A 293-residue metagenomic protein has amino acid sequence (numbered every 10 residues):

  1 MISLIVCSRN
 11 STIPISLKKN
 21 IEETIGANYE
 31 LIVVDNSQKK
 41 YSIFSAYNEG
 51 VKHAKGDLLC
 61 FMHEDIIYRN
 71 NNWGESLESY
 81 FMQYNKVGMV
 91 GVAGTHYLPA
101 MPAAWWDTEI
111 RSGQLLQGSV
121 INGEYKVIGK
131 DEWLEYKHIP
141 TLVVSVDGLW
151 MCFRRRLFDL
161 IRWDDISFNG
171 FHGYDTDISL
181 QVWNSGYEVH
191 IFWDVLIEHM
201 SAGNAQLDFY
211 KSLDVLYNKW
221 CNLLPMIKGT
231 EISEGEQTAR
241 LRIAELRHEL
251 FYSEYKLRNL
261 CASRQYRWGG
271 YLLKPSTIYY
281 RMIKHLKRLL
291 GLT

Functional and structural regions predicted by a protein language model:
I2, V6, N10-I25: Short, well-formed alpha-helical segments that are part of the catalytic scaffolds of diverse glycosyltransferases
Q38-A54: Glycine-rich, basic loop-to-helix element that forms the pyrophosphate-binding segment of sugar-nucleotide handling
K40, I67, N71-L116: Conserved donor NDP-sugar-binding/catalytic core segment of glycosyltransferases
L59: Short aromatic/hydrophobic "clamp" motif used to bind/position activated sugar donors
I121-F153: A recurrent flexible, glycine/aromatic-enriched loop bordering the glycosyltransferase active site that acts as
S145-V146, R155, D159-L180, Y187-E198: Donor nucleotide-sugar recognition loop
L160, S185-K211, V215-K219, S233 (+1 more regions): Active-site donor/metal-binding and catalytic loop motifs of nucleotide-sugar-dependent glycosylation enzymes
T230-T293: Boundary detector for helix-to-coil junctions that initiate low-complexity/charged tails
